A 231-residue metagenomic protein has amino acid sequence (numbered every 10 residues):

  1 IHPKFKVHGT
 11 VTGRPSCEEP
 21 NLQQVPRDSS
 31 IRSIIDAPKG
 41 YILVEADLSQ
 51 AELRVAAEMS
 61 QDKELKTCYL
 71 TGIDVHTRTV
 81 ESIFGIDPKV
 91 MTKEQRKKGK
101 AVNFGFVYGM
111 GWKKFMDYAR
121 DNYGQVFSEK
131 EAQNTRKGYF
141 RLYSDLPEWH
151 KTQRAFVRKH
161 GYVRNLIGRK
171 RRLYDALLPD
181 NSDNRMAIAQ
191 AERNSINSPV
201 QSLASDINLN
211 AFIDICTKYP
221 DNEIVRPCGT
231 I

Functional and structural regions predicted by a protein language model:
I1-I231: Conserved catalytic core of nucleotide polymerization and phosphodiester-bond processing enzymes
